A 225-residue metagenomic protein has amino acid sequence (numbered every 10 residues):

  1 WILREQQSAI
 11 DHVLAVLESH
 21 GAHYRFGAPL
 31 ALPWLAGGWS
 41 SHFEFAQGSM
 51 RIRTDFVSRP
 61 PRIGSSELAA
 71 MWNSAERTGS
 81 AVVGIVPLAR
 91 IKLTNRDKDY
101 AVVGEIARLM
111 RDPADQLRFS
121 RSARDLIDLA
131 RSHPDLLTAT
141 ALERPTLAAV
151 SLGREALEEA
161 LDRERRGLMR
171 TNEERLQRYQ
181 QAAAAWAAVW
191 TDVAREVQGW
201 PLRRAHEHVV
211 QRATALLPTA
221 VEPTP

Functional and structural regions predicted by a protein language model:
W1-P225: Compositionally biased terminal segments of proteins
